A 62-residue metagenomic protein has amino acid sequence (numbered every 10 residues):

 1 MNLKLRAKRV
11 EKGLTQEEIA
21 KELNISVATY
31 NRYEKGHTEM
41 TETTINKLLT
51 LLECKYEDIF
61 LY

Functional and structural regions predicted by a protein language model:
L3-E22: Short basic helix-loop element that most often maps to the first helix and adjoining turn of HTH DNA-binding modules
L5, Q16, V27, E42-I45: Helix-turn-helix DNA-binding elements, focusing on the entry/boundary residues of the two helices that contact DNA
E17, V27-N31, E57: Key DNA-contact positions within bacterial/archaeal DNA-binding proteins
I25-E39: Recognition helix of helix-turn-helix/homeodomain-like DNA-binding domains that insert into the DNA major groove
T43-D58: DNA major-groove recognition helix of helix-turn-helix/homeodomain DNA-binding modules
L61: Phosphate-coordinating loops and pocket residues in cytosolic domains that bind phosphorylated ligands
